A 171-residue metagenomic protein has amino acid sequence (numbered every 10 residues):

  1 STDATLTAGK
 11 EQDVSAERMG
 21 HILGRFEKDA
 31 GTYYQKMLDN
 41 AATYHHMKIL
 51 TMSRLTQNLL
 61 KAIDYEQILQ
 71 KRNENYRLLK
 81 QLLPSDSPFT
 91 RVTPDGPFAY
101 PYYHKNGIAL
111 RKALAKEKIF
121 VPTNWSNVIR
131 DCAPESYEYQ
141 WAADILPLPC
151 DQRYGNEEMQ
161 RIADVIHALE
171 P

Functional and structural regions predicted by a protein language model:
S1-T5: Short beta-strand-to-turn element immediately C-terminal to the catalytic PLP-Schiff-base lysine in fold type I
L6-P171: PLP-dependent aminotransferase class I/II
